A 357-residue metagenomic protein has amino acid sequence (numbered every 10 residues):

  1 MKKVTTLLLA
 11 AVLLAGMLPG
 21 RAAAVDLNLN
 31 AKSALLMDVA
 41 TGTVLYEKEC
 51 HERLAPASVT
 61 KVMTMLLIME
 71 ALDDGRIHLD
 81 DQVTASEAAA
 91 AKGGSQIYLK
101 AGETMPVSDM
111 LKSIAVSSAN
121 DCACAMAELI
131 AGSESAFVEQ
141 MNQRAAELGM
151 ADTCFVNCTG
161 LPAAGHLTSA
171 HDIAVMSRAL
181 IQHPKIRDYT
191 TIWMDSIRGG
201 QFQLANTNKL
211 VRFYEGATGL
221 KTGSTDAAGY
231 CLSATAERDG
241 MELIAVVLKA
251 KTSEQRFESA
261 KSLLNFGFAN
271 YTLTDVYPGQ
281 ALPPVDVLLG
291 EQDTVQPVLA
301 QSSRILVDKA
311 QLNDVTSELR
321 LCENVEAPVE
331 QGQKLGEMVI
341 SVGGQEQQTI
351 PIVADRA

Functional and structural regions predicted by a protein language model:
M1-L9: Positively charged n-region of N-terminal signal peptides that target proteins for export
K3-V4, A22, V62, R238: Hydrophobic alpha-helical segments, especially transmembrane helices and their immediate juxtamembrane helical caps
L14-A15, D73, Y271: Hydrophobic alpha-helical membrane context
L14-A22: C-terminal segment of classical bacterial N-terminal signal peptides
R21-H171, V175-P184: Active-site-adjacent loops and short helices of periplasmic peptidoglycan-processing enzymes
M150-C154, P162-A357: Domain-terminus/edge residues, biased toward the C-terminal soluble/receptor-binding domains of extracytoplasmic
